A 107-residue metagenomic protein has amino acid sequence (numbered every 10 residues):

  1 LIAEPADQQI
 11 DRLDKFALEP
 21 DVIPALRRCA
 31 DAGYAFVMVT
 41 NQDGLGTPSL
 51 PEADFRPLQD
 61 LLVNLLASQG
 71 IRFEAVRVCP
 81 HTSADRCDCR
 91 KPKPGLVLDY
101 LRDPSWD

Functional and structural regions predicted by a protein language model:
L1-A35: Active-site neighborhood of HAD-like aspartate-dependent phosphohydrolases
L13-A17, L50-L58, K91-P92: Alpha-helix N-cap and loop-to-helix initiation/capping positions
V22-L58, F73-D85: Substrate-recognition element of Asp-dependent hydrolases with the DxDx(T/V) motif
I23-R27, V63, V97: Short amphipathic alpha-helical segments and helix-helix/interface helices
D31, A67-S68: Signal peptide-proximal N-terminal region of secreted/periplasmic/extracellular or secretory-lumen proteins
P57-L61, L96-D99: Generic beta-strand or strand-like secondary-structure segments
L62-A67, L101: Conserved hydrophobic residues forming the short capping helix/wall of the S-adenosyl-L-methionine
R90-D107: Conserved Lys-Pro-Asp/Glu-containing loop-to-beta segment of HAD-superfamily phosphomonoesterases, centered on
